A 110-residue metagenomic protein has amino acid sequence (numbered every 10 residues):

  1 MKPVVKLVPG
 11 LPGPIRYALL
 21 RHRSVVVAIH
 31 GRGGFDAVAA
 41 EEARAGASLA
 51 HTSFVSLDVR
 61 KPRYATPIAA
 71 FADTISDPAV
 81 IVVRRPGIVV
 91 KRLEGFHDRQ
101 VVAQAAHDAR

Functional and structural regions predicted by a protein language model:
M1-G13: N-terminal "domain-start" segment that seeds a small globular fold
K2-V5, I29-F35, V90-L93: Second-shell loop/turn segments in exported
V4-L7, G33-F35, V59-K61, F71-A72: A short linear-motif detector with a strong N-terminal bias
L11-H51: Local sequence-structure signature of Cys/Sec-based thiol-disulfide redox active-site neighborhoods
P12, E41-R44, S48-E94, V101-R110: Thioredoxin-like thiol-disulfide oxidoreductase module
